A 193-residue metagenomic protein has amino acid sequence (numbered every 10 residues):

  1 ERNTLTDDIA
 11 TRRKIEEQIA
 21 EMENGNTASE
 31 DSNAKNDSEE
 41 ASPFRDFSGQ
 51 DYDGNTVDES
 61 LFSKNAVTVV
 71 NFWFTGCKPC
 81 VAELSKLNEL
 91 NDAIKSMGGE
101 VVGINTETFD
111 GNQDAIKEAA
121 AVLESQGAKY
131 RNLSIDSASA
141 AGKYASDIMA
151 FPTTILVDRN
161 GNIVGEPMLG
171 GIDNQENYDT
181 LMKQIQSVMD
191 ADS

Functional and structural regions predicted by a protein language model:
R2-D46, S63-N65, K117, A121: N-proximal helix/coil linker or "cap" segments that precede and/or mark the start of modular domains
D46-T68, D92: A short beta-strand-turn-helix
D58-V81, L87, E100-N105: Short active-site neighborhood of thiol/selenol oxidoreductases, capturing the structured segment around
K64-T68, K95-V102, Q126-R131, R159-N162: Loop/turn elements at helix/coil->beta-strand transitions in domains of secreted/extracellular proteins
F74-P79, T106-G111, D136-A141, A150 (+2 more regions): Solvent-exposed loop/turn segments at secondary-structure junctions within structured extracellular/periplasmic domains
A82-S125, S137-G142: Structural microenvironment flanking redox-active thiols in thiol-disulfide oxidoreductases
K117-N160, M168: Short, internal strand/loop/helix patches that form the active-site neighborhood or redox-interaction surface
L156-S193: Thiol-/selenol-based redox modules, centered on thioredoxin-like and closely related oxidoreductase domains
